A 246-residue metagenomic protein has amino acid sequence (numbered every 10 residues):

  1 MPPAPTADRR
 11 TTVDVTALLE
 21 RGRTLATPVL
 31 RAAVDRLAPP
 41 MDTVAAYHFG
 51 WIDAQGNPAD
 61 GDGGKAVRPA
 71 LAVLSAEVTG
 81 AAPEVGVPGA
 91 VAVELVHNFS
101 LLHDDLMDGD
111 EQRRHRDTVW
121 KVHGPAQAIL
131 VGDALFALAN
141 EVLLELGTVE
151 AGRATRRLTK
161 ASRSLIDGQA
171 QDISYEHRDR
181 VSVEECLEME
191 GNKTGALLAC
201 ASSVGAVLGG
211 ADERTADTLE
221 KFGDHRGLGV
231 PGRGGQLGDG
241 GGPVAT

Functional and structural regions predicted by a protein language model:
M1-A92, V96, L102, L106-K121 (+2 more regions): Conserved N-terminal diphosphate/IPP-binding helix and adjacent helical/loop segment of trans-prenyltransferase domains
P2-A4, W51, L74-E77, L102-V122 (+6 more regions): Acidic, Mg2+-coordinating active-site segments of isoprenoid diphosphate-utilizing enzymes
D60-K65, E190, T194, T246: Short glycine/threonine-rich catalytic loop with a Thr-x-Gly-x-Asp
A82-V93, A154, T215-R226: Alpha-helical scaffolds flanking conserved acidic
A128, V181-K193: A short glycine-threonine-serine/GTX helix/turn-capping micro-motif
L143-T159: Transmembrane helix-loop-helix
